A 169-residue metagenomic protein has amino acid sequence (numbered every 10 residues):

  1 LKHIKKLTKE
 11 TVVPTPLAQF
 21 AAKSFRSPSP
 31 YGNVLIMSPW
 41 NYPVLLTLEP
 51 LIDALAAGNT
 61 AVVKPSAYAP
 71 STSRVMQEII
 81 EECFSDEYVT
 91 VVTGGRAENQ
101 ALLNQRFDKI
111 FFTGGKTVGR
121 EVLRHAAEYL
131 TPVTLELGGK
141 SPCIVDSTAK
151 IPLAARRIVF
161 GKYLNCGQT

Functional and structural regions predicted by a protein language model:
L1-L48, C83-T90: N-terminal Rossmann NAD(P)-binding subdomain characteristic of aldehyde/semialdehyde dehydrogenases
K23-S24, V91-D108: A structured beta-alpha segment of the ubiquitous adenosine-cofactor-binding alpha/beta core
S29-N33, A57-N59, D86-E87, R106-D108 (+2 more regions): Short coil/turn connectors at secondary-structure junctions
L35-I36, L46-A97: PLP-dependent aminotransferase-like
R74, Q100-A101, G115-R124: Active-site core of PLP-dependent enzymes with the aminotransferase class I/II
K109-T113: Periplasmic-binding protein-like
T117-T169: ALDH superfamily catalytic-core signature
